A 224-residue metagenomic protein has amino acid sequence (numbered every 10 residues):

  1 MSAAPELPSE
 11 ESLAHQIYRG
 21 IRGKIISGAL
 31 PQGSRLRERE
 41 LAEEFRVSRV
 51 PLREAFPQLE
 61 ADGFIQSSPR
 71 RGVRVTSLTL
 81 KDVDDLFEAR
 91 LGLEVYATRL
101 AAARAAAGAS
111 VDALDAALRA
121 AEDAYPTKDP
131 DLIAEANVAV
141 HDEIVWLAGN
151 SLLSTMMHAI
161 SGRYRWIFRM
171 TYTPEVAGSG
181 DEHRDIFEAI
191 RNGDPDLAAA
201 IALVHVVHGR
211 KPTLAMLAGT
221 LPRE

Functional and structural regions predicted by a protein language model:
M1-A103, L214-E224: Short linear motifs at protein or domain termini
K24, G28, S151, I160-I167 (+2 more regions): A short secondary-structure junction motif
I25, A101, A105, Y125 (+1 more regions): Hydrophobic residues in alpha-helical segments
E44, T173-E224: C-terminal regulatory/effector modules of DNA-binding transcriptional regulators
L86, R90, A107-R169, G180-A189 (+1 more regions): Conserved amphipathic alpha-helical segments that form helical-bundle/coiled-coil interaction surfaces
L100, E143, L147, P212: Short alpha-helical functional segments enriched in proximate histidine and acidic residues
A102-A106, G149, Y172-T173, A218: Short helix-capping/hinge motifs at transmembrane helix termini and TM-loop junctions
